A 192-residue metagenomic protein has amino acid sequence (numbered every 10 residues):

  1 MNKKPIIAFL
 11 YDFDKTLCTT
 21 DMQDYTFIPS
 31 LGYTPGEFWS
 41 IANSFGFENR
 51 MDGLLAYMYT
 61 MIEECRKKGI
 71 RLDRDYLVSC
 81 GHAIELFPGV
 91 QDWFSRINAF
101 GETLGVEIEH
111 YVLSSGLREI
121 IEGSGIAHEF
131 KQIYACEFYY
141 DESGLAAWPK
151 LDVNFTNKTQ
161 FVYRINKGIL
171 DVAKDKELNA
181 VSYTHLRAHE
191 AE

Functional and structural regions predicted by a protein language model:
N2, N43, N49, N98 (+4 more regions): Detector for Asparagine
N2-A146: Alpha-helical substrate-recognition element adjacent to the catalytic core
E142-Y183: A recognition module on extended beta-rich or small alphabeta surfaces enriched in W/G with H and D/E
H185-E192: Single conserved hydrophobic/aromatic residue that forms the stacking wall/gate of nucleotide- or nucleobase-binding
